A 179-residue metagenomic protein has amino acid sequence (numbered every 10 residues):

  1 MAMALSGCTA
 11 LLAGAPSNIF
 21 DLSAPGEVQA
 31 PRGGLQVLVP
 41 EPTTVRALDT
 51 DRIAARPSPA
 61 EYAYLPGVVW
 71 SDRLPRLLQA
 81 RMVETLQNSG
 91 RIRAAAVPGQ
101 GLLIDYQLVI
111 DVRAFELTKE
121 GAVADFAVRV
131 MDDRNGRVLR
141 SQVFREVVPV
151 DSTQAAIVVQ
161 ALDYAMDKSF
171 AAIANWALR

Functional and structural regions predicted by a protein language model:
M1-C8: Sec-dependent bacterial lipoprotein signal peptides
C8-L74, I104, R179: A structural "domain/chain start" motif
Q36-P40, G99-T118: A short, hydrophobic beta-strand-centered structural micro-motif
V39, M82, I110, F126-V128 (+1 more regions): Buried hydrophobic packing residues in well-ordered domains
A60-V69, G136-F170, N175: Short secondary-structure boundary motifs at beta->alpha junctions and helix caps
P75, Q79, V83, S89 (+2 more regions): Extracytoplasmic/secreted envelope proteins and their assembly/folding machinery, especially bacterial periplasmic
R93-G99: Surface-exposed patches in mature extracellular/periplasmic domains of secreted proteins
A114-V148: Amphipathic beta-strand/beta-sheet edge segments enriched in Tyr/Trp
